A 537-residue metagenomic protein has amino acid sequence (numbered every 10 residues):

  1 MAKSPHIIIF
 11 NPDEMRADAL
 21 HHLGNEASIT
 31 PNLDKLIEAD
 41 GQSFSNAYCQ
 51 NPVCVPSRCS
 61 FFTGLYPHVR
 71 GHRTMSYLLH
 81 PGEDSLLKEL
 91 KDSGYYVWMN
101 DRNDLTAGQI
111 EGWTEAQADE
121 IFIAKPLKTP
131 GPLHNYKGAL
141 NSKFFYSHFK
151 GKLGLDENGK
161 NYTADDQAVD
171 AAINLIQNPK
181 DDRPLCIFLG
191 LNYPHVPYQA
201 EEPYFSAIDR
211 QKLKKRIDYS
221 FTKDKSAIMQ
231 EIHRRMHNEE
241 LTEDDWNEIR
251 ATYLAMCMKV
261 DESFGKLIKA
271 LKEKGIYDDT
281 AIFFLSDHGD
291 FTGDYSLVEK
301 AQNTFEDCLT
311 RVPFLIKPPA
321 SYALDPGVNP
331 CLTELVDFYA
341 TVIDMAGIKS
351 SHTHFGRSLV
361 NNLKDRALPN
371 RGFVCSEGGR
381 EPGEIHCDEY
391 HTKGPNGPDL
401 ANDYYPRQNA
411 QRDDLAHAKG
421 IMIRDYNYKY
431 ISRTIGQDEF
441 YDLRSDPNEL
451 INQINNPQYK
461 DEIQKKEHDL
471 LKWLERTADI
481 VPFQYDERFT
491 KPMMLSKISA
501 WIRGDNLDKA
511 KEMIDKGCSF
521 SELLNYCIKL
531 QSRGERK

Functional and structural regions predicted by a protein language model:
M1-P5, R16, S43, N238-D244 (+3 more regions): Long, internal low-complexity/basic segments
M1-Q42, N448-Y459: Active-site-proximal N-terminal segment of extracellular/periplasmic enzymes that hydrolyze or transfer
K3-I8, F61, I110-K128, T163-S220 (+1 more regions): Active-site regions of oxyanion-processing enzymes, predominantly non-cytosolic
L20-R58, G64-L65, G94-W98, L213-D218 (+2 more regions): Short, structured active-site-proximal loop/turn typified by the sulfatase FGly-forming signature C/S-X-P-X-R
S28, Q199-A200, A270-G327, C331-E334: Histidine-centered active-site microenvironments of extracellular/periplasmic hydrolases and transferases
T30-P31, F61, N161-V169, L185 (+4 more regions): Polar, surface-exposed loop/tail segments that function as active-site lids or cofactor/substrate-recognition elements
S60-N161, G378: Catalytic-site neighborhoods of secreted/periplasmic enzymes that process anionic sulfate/phosphate groups
E306-D307, S376-N455, M493, R503-M513 (+2 more regions): C-terminal, low-complexity/hydrophilic appendages and adjacent surface loops of extracellular/periplasmic anionic
